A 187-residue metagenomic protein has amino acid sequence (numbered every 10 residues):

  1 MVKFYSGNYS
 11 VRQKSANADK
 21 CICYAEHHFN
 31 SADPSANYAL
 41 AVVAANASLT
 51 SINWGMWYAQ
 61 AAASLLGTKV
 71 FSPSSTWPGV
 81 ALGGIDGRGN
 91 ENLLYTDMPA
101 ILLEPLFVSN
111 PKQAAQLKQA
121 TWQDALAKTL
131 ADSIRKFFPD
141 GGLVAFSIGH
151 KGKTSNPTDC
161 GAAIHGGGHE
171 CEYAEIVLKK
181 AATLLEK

Functional and structural regions predicted by a protein language model:
M1-K187: Active-site-proximal helix/loop segments of hydrolytic enzymes
